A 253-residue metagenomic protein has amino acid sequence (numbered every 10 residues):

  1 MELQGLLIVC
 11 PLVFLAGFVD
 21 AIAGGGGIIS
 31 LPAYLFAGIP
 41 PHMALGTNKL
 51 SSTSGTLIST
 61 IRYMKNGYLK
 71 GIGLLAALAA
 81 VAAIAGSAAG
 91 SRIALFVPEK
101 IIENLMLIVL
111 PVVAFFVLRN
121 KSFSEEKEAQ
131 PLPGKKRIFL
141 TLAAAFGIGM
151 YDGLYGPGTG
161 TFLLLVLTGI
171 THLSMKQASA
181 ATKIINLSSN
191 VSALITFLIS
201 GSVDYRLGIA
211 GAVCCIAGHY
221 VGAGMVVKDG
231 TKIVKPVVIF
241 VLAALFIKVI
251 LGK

Functional and structural regions predicted by a protein language model:
M1-G17, P32-P41, M64-Y155, F162-L165 (+2 more regions): Juxtamembrane transmembrane-helix boundary motif
A21: Phosphate/pyrophosphate-binding loops and the adjoining catalytic core of nucleotide-dependent enzymes
I39-N48, I72-L75, L173-K183: Membrane-interface alpha-helices at helix entry/exit sites of multi-pass transporters
T47-R62: Transmembrane alpha-helices of multi-pass small-molecule transport proteins
N48-S52, T182-N186, G208-A212: Short hydrophobic/aromatic, small-residue-rich stretches within specific transmembrane helices of secondary active
G55-I58, V113-F116, S189-S192, L245: Membrane-embedded alpha-helical transmembrane segments of multi-pass integral membrane proteins
